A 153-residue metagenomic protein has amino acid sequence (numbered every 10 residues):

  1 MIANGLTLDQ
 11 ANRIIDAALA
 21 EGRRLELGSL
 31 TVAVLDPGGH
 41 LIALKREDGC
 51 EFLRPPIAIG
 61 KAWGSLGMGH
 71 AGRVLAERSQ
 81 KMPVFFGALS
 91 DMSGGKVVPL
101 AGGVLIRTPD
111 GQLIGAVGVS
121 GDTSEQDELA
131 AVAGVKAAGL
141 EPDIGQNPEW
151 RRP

Functional and structural regions predicted by a protein language model:
M1-P153: Flexible, solvent-exposed loop/hinge segments and secondary-structure transition points
